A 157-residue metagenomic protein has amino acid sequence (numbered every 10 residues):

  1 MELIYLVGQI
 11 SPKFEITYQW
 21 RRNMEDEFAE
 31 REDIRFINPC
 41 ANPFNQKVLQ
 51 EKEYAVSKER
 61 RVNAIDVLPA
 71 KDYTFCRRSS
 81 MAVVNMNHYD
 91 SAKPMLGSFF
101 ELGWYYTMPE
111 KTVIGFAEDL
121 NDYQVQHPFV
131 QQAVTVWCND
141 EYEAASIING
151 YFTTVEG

Functional and structural regions predicted by a protein language model:
M1-G157: Conserved catalytic or regulatory cores that recognize and/or transform ribose-phosphate-containing ligands
